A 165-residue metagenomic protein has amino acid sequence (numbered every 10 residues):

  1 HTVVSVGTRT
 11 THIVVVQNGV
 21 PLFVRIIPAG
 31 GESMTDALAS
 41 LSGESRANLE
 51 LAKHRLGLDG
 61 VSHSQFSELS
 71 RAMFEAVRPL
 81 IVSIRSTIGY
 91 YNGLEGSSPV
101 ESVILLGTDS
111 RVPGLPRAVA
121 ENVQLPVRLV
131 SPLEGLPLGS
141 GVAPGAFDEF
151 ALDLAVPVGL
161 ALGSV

Functional and structural regions predicted by a protein language model:
H1-V165: Hydrophobic/aromatic-enriched cytosolic interaction surfaces used to assemble or bind macromolecules
